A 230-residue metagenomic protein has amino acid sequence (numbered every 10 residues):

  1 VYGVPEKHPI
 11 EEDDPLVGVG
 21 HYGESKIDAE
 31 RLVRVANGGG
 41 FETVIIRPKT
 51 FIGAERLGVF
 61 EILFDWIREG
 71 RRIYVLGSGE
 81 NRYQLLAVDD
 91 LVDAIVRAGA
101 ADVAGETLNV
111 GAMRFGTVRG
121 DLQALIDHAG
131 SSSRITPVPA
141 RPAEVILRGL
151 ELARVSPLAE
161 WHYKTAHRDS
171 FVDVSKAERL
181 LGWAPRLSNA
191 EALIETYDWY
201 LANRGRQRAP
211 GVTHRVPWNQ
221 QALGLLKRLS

Functional and structural regions predicted by a protein language model:
V1-H8, H21, F51-L57: Conserved catalytic-site region of short-chain dehydrogenase/reductase
V4, V17-R47: Active-site Tyr-X1-5-Lys
G20, Y83-D89, G116, V172 (+1 more regions): Residue-level signal for the nucleotide or nucleotide-sugar donor/cofactor binding architecture
D28-A29, L57-I62, L76-G99, G105-N109 (+1 more regions): Substrate-positioning beta->alpha
G53, V75-N81, L108-G116, I126-G130 (+4 more regions): Glycine-rich Rossmann NAD(P)(H)-binding loop
I62-Q84, S133-S170, G211-S230: Alpha-helical membrane-targeting segments
R97-L158, V174, A190, I194-E195 (+2 more regions): Mid/C-terminal beta-alpha module of Rossmann-like enzyme folds, strongest in SDR-family dehydrogenases/epimerases
K176-V212: A contiguous, mid-protein "functional segment" used to position or interact with cofactors/ions or partner subunits
